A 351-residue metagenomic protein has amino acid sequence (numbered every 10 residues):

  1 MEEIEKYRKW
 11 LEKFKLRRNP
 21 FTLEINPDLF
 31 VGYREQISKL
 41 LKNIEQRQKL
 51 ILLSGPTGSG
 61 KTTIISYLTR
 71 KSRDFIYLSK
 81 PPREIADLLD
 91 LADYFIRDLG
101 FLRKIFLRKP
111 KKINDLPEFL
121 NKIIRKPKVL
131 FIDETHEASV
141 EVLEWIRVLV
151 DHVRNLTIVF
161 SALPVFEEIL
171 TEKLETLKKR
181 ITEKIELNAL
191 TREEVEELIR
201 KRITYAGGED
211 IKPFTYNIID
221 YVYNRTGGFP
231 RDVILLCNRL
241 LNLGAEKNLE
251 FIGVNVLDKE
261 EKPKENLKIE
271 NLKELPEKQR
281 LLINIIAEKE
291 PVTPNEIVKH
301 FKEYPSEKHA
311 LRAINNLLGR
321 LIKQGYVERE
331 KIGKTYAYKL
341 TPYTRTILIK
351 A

Functional and structural regions predicted by a protein language model:
M1-Q48: A short, basic N-terminal segment
E3-R8, T63-I64, E209-A351: C-terminal alpha-helical "lid" subdomain
L16-F21, F75-L78, P82-L107: Conserved NTP-binding/hydrolysis module of P-loop NTPases
E45-Y67: Walker A/P-loop nucleotide-binding motif
L50-G58, A138-S139, L149-E175, K184 (+1 more regions): Sensor-1/coupling segment of RecA-like P-loop NTPase cores
I96-K126: Central P-loop NTPase core of STAND/AAA+ ATPases
E118-V142, I146-V150: Conserved P-loop NTPase "ATPase switch" module shared by AAA+ and STAND
L187-I218: Conserved small helical "lid"/interfacial subdomain of P-loop NTPases
